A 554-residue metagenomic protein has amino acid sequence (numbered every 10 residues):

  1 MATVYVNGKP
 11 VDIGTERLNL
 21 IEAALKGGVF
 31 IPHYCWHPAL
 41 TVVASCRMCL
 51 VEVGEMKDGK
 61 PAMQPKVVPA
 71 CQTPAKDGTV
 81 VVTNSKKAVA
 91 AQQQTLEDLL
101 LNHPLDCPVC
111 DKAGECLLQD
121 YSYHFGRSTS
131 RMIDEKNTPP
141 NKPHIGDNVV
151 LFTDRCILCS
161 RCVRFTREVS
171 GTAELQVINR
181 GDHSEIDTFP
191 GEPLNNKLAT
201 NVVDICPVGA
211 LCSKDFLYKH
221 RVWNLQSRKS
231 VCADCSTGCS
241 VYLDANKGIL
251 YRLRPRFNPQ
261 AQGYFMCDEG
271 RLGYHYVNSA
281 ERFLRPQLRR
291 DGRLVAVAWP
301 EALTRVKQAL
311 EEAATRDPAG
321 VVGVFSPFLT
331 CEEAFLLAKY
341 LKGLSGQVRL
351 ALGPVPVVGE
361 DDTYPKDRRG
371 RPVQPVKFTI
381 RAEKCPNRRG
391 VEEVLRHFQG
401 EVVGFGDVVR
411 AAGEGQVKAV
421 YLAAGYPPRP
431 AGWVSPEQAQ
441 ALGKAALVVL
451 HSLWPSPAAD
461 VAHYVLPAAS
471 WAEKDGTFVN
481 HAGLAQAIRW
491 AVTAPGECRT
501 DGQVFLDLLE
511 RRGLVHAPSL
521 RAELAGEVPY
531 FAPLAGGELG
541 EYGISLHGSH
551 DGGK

Functional and structural regions predicted by a protein language model:
T3, E16-E22, T330, T500: Short, structural beta-strand-to-alpha-helix junction motif
T3-Y5, D77-T83, I186-G191, S227 (+4 more regions): Short beta-alpha connecting loops at secondary-structure transitions that line or flank enzyme active sites
V6-I13, N246: Short strand-turn-strand beta-turns centered on an Asx-Gly dipeptide
L20-G54: A basic, amphipathic helix-loop patch mediating RNA/tRNA/ribosome contacts
V42, H183-E185, S213, K219-H220 (+10 more regions): Flexible loop/turn segments at secondary-structure boundaries
R47-A233, T237-V241, K247-L250: Fe-S ferredoxin-like electron-transfer domains and their immediately adjacent linker/connector regions across
I133, N246-A319, Y364-Q399, E414: Cofactor-/ligand-binding subdomain signature composed of acidic, glycine-rich, tryptophan-containing flexible loops
A334-G346, L350-G537: Non-catalytic alpha/beta scaffold blocks inside enzyme catalytic domains
